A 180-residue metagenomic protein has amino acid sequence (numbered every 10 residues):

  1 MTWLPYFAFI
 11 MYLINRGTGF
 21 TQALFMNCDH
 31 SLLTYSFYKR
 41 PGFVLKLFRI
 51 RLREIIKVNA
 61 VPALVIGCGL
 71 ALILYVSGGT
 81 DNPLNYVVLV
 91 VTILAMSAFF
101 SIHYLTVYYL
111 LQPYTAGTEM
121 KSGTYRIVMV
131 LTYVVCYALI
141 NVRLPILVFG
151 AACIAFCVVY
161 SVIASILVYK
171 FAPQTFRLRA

Functional and structural regions predicted by a protein language model:
M1-T34, F43-A180: Hydrophobic alpha-helical transmembrane segments of membrane proteins
F37-Y38: Membrane-interface interhelical connector segments
